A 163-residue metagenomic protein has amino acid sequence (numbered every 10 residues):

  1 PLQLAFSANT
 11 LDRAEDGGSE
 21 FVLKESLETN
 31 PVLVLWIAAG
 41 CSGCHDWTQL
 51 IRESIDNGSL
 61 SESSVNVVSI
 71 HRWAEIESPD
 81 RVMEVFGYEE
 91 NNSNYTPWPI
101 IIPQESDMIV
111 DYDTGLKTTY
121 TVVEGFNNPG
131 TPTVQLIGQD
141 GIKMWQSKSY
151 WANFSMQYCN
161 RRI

Functional and structural regions predicted by a protein language model:
L2-V32, E53, N57-S59: A short beta-strand-turn-helix
E20-I51, V67-V68: Short active-site neighborhood of thiol/selenol oxidoreductases, capturing the structured segment around
E25-E28, L60-E62, N91-Y95, F126-G130: Extracellular/periplasmic catalytic domains that process cell-envelope and extracellular macromolecules
V32-W36, N66-H71, W98-P103, T133-L136 (+1 more regions): Structural recognition of the beta-strand scaffold that forms the well-ordered cores of secreted hydrolase catalytic
C44, S78-P79, W145, A152: Generic domain-boundary/flexible-linker signal
H45-Y95, E105-D113, T119: Structural microenvironment flanking redox-active thiols in thiol-disulfide oxidoreductases
P103-R162: Thiol/disulfide oxidoreductase modules built on the thioredoxin-like
